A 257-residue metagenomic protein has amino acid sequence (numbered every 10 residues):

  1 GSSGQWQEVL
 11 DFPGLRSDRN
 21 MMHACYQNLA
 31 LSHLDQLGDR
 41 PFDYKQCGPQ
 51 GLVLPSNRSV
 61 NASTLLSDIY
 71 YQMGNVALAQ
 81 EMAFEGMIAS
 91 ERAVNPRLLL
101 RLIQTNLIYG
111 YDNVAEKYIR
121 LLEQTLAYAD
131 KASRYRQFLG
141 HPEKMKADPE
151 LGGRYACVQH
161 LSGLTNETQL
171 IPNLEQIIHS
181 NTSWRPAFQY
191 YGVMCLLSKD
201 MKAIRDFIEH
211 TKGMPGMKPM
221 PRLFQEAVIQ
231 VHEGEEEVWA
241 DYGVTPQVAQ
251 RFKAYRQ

Functional and structural regions predicted by a protein language model:
G1-Y155, H179-S180, W184-S198: Soluble catalytic regions of membrane-associated enzymes that act on cell-envelope and secretory-pathway components
A115-Q257: Long, non-transmembrane cytosolic or organellar matrix-exposed soluble domains/tails of integral membrane proteins
